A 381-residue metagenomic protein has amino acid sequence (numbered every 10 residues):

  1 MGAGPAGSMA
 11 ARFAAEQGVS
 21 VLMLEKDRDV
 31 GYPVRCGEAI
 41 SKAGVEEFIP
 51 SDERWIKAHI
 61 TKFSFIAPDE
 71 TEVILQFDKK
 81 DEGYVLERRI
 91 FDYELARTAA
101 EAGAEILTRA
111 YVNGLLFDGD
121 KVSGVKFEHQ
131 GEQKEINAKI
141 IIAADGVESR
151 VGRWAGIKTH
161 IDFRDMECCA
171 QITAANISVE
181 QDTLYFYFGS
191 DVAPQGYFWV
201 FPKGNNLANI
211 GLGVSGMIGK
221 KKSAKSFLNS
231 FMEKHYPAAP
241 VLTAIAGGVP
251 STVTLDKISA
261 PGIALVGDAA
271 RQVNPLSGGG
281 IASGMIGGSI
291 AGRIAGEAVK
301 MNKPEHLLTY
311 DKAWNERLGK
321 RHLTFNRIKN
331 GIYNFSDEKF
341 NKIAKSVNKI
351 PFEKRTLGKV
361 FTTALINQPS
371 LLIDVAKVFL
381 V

Functional and structural regions predicted by a protein language model:
A3, F13, Q17, R97-A239 (+3 more regions): Predominantly flavin-linked oxidoreductase catalytic cores and closely associated redox partners
A3, R12-R35: Glycine-rich FAD pyrophosphate-binding loop
G7-S8: N-terminal Rossmann-fold NAD(P) dinucleotide-binding loop
F13, D29-P68: N-terminal FAD cofactor-binding segment of flavoenzymes
E46-E47, R89-E105: N-terminal Rossmann-like dinucleotide/flavin-binding domain of flavoprotein oxidoreductases that bind FAD/FMN
E70-D92: Dinucleotide-binding Rossmann-like beta1-alpha1 core, especially the glycine-rich loop that anchors the ADP
I218-I294, K300: FAD/FMN-dependent oxidoreductases across multiple families
G296-V381: C-terminal helical "tail/cap" subdomain of flavin- and related membrane-associated enzymes
